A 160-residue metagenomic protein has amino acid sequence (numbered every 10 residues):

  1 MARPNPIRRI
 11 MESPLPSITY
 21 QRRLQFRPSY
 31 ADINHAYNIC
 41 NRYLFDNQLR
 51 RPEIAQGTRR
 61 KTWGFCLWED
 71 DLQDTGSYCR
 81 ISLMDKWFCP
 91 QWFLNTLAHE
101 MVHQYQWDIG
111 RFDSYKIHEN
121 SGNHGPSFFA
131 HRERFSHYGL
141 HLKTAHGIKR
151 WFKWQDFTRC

Functional and structural regions predicted by a protein language model:
N5-I7, L15-W92, D108-C160: Metalloprotease/metallohydrolase-associated module, dominated by Zn2+-dependent proteases
N95-D108: Active-site recognition of the HExxH zinc-binding catalytic motif
